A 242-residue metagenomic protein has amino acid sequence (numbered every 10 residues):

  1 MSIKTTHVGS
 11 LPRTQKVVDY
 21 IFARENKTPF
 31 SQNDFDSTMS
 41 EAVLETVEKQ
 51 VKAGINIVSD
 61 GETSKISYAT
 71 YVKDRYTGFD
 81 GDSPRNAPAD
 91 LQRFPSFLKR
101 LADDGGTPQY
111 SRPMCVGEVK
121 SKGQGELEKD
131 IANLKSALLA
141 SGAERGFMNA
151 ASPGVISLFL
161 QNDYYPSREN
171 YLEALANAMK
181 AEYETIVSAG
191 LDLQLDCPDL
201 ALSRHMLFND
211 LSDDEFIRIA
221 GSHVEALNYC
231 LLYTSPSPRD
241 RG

Functional and structural regions predicted by a protein language model:
M1-H7: Class II aminoacyl-tRNA synthetase catalytic cores and aaRS-like
V8-A23, K27, G81-R218: Active-site-proximal, glycine-rich beta->alpha crossover segments in alpha/beta enzymes that shape flexible
T28-Y68: TRNA-binding/sensing appendages of the translation machinery
L44-E48, A132-K135, K180, N228-L231: Generic structural signal for well-ordered alpha-helical scaffold segments
G54, G190-L191, S237: Active-site-proximal glycine-rich helix-loop-beta segment
E62-D80: Glycine-rich loop at the start of a catalytic domain that most often binds anionic cofactors/ligands
A220-L232: Alpha-helix-loop-beta-strand connector modules within alpha/beta enzyme cores
Y233-G242: Single conserved hydrophobic/aromatic residue that forms the stacking wall/gate of nucleotide- or nucleobase-binding
